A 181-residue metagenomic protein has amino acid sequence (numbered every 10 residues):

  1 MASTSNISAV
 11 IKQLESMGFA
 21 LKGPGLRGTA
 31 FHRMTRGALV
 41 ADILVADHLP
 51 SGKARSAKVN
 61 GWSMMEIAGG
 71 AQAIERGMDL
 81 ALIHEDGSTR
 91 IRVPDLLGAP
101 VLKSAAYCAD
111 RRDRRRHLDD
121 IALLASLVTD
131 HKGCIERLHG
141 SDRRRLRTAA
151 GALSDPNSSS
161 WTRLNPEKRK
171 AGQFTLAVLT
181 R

Functional and structural regions predicted by a protein language model:
M1-R181: Compositionally biased terminal segments of proteins
